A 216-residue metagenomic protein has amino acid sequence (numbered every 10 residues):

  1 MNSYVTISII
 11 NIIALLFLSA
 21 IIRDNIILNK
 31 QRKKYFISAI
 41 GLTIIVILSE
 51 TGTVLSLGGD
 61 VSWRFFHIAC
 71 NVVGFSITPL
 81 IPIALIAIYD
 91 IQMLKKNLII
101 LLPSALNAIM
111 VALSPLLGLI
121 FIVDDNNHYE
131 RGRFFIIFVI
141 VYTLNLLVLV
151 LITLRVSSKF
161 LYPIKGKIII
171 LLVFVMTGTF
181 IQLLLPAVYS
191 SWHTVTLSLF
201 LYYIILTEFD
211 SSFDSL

Functional and structural regions predicted by a protein language model:
M1-I12, V111-L151, G178, Q182-L184 (+1 more regions): Extracellular-loop-to-transmembrane junctions of the mid-late helices
V5-L85, I100-G118, I168-L183: Hydrophobic alpha-helical transmembrane segments of multi-pass membrane proteins
F17-I22, A84-I88, V139-F160: Alpha-helical transmembrane segments in multipass membrane proteins, preferentially the mid-helix core
S56-L57, L85-I88, I120-F121, P186-S191 (+1 more regions): A cytosolic-side transmembrane-helix exit/cap motif
S62-V72, D124-I136, S191-T196: Non-cytosolic membrane-interface motifs at loop->transmembrane helix junctions
I88-L94: Transmembrane alpha-helical segments of multipass membrane enzymes and assembly factors that act on membrane-embedded
N127-I136, I152-V173: Membrane-helix boundary/juxtamembrane motif in polytopic membrane proteins
K159-S215: Interfacial "cap-and-anchor" motif at the non-cytosolic start of specific transmembrane alpha-helices
